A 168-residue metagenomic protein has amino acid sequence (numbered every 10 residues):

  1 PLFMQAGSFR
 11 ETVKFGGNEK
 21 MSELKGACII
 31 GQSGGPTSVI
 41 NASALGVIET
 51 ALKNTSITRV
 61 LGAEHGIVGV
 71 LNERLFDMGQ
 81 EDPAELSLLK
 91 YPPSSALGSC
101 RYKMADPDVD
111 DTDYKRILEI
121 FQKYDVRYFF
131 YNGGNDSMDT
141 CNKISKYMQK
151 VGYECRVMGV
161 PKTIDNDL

Functional and structural regions predicted by a protein language model:
P1-G26, G31, K53, S87-L89 (+3 more regions): N-terminal low-complexity/intrinsically disordered extensions
F9, E73-R127, D136-M138, V160 (+1 more regions): Glycine-rich oxoanion-binding loops at beta->alpha junctions
S22-R74: N-terminal phosphate-binding or glycine-rich loops at protein starts, especially the Walker A/P-loop of NTPases
G31-G34, I40, A63-G66, P93 (+4 more regions): Fold-independent oxyanion-binding glycine-rich loops and adjacent beta-strand/coil segments at enzyme active sites
T37-V47, V70-L71, D113-K115, N135-K143 (+1 more regions): Short glycine/serine/threonine-rich phosphate/pyrophosphate-binding segments that cradle anionic phosphate groups
A44-E49, M78, S145-Q149: Short, solvent-exposed amphipathic alpha-helical segments in soluble enzyme and RNA/protein-processing domains
I57, P93, E154-C155: A generic structural signal for alpha->beta connector loops
S145-L168: Short, acidic/small-residue loops that bind anionic groups at enzyme active sites
